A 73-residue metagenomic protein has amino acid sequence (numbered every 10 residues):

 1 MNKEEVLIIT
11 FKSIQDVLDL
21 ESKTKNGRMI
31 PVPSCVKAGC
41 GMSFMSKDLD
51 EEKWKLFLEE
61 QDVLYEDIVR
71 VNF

Functional and structural regions predicted by a protein language model:
M1-F73: Positively charged, small/polar-rich N-terminal and surface patches that mediate targeting and assembly and bind
